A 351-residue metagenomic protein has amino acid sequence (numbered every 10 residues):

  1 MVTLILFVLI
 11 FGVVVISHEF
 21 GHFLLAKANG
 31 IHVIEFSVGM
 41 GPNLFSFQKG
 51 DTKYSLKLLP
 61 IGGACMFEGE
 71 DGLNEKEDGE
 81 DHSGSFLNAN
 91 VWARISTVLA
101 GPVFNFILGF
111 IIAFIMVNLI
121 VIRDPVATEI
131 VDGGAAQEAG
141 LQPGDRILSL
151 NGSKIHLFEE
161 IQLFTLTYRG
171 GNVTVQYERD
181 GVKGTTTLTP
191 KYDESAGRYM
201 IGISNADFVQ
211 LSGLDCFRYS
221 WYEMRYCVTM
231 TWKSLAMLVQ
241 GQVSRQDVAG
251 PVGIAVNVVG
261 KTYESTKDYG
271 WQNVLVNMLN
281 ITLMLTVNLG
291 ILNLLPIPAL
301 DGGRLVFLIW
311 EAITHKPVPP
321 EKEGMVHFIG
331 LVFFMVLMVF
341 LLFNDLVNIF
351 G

Functional and structural regions predicted by a protein language model:
F11-V15, M66, N105, G109 (+2 more regions): Alpha-helical transmembrane segments of multi-pass membrane proteins
H18, L56, G101, N293 (+2 more regions): Divalent metal-coordination and catalytic microenvironments
K27-I112, F208-D215, A312, P317: Membrane-embedded helix-turn/re-entrant segments that form the catalytic/gating core of multi-pass membrane enzymes
H32-V33, R123, D247-G250, L295-L308: Juxtamembrane/interfacial segments flanking transmembrane helices
D81-S85, A89-W92, P190-L289, V306-I329 (+2 more regions): Functional transmembrane alpha-helices
M116-G133: Low-complexity, small/polar and acidic-rich linker and loop segments
A136-F158: Conserved PDZ fold ligand-binding element
Q142, L148-S149, L163-N205: PDZ-domain C-terminal substructure recognizer with occasional recognition of PDZ-binding tails
